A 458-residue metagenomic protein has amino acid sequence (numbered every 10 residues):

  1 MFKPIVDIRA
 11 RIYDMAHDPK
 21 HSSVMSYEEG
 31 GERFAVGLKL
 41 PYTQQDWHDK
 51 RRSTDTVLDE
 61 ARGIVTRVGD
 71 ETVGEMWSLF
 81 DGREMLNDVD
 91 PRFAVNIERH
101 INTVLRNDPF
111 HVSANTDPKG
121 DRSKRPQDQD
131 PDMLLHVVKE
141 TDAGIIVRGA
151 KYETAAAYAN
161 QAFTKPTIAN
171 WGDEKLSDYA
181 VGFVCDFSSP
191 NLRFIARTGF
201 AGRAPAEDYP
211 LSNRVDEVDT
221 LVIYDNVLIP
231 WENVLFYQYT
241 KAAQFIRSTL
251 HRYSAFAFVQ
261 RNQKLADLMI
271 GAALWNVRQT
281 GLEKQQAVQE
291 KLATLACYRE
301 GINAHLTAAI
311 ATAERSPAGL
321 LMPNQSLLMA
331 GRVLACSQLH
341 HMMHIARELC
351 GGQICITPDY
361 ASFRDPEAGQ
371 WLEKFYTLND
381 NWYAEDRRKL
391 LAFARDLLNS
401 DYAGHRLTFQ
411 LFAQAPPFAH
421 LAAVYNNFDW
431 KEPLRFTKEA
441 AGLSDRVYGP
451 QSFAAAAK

Functional and structural regions predicted by a protein language model:
M1-M25: N-terminal cap/recognition module
A16-H111, A155-A156, Q161: Internal helix-loop-helix
G82-R148: Gly/Pro-rich turn-and-neighbor structural signature
L86, D90, N170, V277-Q289 (+1 more regions): Inter-helical turn/loop segments and adjacent helix faces that build the functional surface of alpha-helical bundle
A150, T154-A204: A short core secondary-structure module
P205-R299: Glycine-rich beta->alpha junctions and the first turn(s) of the following alpha-helix
E290-R315, L334-S337, H341, R347: Loop-to-helix element that buttresses phosphate recognition and phosphoryl-transfer chemistry
S326-A456: Alpha-helix capping/hinge segments and adjacent helical runs
